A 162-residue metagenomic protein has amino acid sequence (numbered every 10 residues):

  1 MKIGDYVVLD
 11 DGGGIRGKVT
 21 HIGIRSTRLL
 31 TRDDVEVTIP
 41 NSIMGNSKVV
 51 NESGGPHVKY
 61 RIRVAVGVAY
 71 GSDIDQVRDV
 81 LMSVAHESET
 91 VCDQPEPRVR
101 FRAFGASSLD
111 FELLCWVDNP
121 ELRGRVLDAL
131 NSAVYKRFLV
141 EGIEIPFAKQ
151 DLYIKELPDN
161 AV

Functional and structural regions predicted by a protein language model:
M1-D93: Soluble accessory domains appended to multi-pass membrane transport proteins
V50-S53, V68-S72, V80-M82, H86 (+1 more regions): Solvent-exposed, non-transmembrane regulatory segments of membrane-associated proteins
